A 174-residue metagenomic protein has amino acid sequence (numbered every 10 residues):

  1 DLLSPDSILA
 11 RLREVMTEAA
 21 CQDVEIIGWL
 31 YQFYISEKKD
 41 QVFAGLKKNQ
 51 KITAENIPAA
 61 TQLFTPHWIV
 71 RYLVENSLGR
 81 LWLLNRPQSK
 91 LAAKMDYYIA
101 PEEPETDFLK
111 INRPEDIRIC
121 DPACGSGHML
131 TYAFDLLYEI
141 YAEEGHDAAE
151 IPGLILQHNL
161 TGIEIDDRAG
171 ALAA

Functional and structural regions predicted by a protein language model:
D1-Y132, L136, G162-L172: Preference for the N-terminal adenyl/adenosyl cofactor-binding alpha/beta module
L137-E144: Post-Walker A helix-loop "phosphate-sensing" segment adjacent to the P-loop in P-loop NTPases
G145-L172: Cysteine-dependent PTP/DSP-like catalytic domain, specifically the C-terminal lobe
